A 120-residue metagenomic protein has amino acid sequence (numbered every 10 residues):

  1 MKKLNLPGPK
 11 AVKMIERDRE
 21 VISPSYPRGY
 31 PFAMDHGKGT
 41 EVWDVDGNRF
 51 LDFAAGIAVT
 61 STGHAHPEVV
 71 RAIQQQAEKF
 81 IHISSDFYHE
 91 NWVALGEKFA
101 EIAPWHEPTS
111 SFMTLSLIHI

Functional and structural regions predicted by a protein language model:
M1-K38, K98: Active-site-adjacent loop/helix segments that line or gate small-molecule/cofactor pockets in enzymes
K2, A33-Q75: N-terminal "arm"/small-domain region of PLP-dependent enzymes with the aminotransferase-like
P9, K13, G37, H64 (+3 more regions): Conserved active-site and cofactor/substrate-binding residues in soluble primary-metabolism enzymes
A11-R19, A77-H82, N91-A94: Small beta-barrel nucleic-acid-binding modules, principally OB-folds
S25-P27, F50, A55, F80: Preference for short coil/turn "hinge" residues that link or interrupt alpha-helices
G56-F87, G96-L115: Glycine-rich phosphate-binding segment of PLP-dependent enzymes
I118-I120: Conserved small/polar residues in nucleotide/adenosyl-binding loops
